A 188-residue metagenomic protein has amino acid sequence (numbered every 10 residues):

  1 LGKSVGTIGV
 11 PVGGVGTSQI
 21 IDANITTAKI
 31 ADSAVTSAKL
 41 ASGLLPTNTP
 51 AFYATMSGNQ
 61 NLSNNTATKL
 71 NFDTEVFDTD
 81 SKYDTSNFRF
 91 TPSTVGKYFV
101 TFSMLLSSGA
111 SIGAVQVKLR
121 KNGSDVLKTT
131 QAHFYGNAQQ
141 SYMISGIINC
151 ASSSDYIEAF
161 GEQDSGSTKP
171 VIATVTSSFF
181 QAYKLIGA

Functional and structural regions predicted by a protein language model:
L1-T36, S42, S177, Y183-I186: Short, low-complexity N-terminal tether/leader segments at secretion or assembly junctions of large, surface-exposed
S42-I112, S124, T129-Q131, S167-A188: Terminal (often C-terminal
G96-L106, S141-S145, D155-E162: Extracellular beta-strand-rich recognition modules
G113-V117, D155: Short beta-strand/loop motifs in extracellular/secreted proteins, especially within beta-sandwich accessory domains
K118-S152: Glycine-rich strand-loop-strand elements at beta-sheet edges
S152-I157, S178: A short pocket-lining beta-strand/turn micro-motif at the edge of beta-sheets
